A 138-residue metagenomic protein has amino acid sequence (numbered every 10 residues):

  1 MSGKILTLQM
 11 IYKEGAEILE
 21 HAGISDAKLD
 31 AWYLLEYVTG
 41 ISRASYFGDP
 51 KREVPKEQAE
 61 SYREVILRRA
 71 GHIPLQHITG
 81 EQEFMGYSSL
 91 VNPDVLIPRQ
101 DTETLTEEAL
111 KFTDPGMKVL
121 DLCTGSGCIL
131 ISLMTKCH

Functional and structural regions predicted by a protein language model:
M1-T39, K51-V54: Non-catalytic accessory regions of SAM-dependent methyltransferases
S2, E36-K111: Conserved AdoMet
I5-Q9, K28, A59, R99 (+1 more regions): Short, structured helix-loop boundary elements
Y12, A31, Y62, H72-L75 (+2 more regions): A general structural signal for well-ordered alpha-helical segments in protein cores
G15, R69, Y87, I129 (+1 more regions): Solvent-exposed, well-ordered amphipathic alpha-helical segments that flank/support binding or catalytic loops
G23, A27, S42-R43, P74 (+1 more regions): Secondary-structure boundary/capping signal
E103-H138: Conserved SAM/SAH cofactor-binding pocket of Class I
